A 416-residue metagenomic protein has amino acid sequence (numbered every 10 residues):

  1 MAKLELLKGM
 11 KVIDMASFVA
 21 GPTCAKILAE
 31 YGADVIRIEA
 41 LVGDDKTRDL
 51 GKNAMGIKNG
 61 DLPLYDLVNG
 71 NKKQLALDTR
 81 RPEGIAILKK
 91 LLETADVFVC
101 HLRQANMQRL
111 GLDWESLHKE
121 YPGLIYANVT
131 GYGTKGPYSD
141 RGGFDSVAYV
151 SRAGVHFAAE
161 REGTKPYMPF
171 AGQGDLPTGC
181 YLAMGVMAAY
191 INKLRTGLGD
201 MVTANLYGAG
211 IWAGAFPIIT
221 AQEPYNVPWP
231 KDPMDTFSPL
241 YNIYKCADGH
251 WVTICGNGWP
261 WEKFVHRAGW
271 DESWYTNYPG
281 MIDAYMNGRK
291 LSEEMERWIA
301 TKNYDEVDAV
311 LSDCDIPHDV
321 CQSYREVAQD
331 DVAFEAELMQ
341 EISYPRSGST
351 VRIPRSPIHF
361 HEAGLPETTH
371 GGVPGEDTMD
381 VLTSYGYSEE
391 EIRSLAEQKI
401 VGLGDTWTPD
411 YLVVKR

Functional and structural regions predicted by a protein language model:
M1-L198, P228-W229, E294, V373 (+1 more regions): N-terminal helix-loop segment corresponding to the beta1-alpha1 unit of nucleotide/adenylate-binding folds
V35-I38, S312-E326, S388-R393: Short, well-structured beta-strand/strand-turn elements
Y167-P177, G197-M201, K231-D235, P239-Y241 (+3 more regions): A short glycine-threonine-serine/GTX helix/turn-capping micro-motif
G172-M187, L206-G214, G256-P260: Mid-domain beta-loop-alpha active-site segment that forms a flexible, acidic cofactor/metal-binding surface
Y190-K231, Y324: Substrate-binding/catalytic subdomain of NAD(P)-dependent oxidoreductase enzymes
L240-C314, H318: Aromatic-enriched alpha-helical interface/lid elements that frame and gate functional surfaces
E306, E341-Y344, I353, P409-R416: Long, compositionally biased
D313-T368: A glycine-rich dinucleotide-binding beta-alpha-beta segment and adjacent secondary-structure elements that constitute
